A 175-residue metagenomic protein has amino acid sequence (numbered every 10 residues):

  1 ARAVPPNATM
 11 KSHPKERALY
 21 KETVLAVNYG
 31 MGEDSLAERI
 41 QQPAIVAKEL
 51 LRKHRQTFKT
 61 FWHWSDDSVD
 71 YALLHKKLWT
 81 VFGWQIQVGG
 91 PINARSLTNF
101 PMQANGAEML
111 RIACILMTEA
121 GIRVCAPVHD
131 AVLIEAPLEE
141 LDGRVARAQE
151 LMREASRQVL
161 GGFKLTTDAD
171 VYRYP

Functional and structural regions predicted by a protein language model:
A1-P175: Conserved catalytic core of nucleotide polymerization and phosphodiester-bond processing enzymes
